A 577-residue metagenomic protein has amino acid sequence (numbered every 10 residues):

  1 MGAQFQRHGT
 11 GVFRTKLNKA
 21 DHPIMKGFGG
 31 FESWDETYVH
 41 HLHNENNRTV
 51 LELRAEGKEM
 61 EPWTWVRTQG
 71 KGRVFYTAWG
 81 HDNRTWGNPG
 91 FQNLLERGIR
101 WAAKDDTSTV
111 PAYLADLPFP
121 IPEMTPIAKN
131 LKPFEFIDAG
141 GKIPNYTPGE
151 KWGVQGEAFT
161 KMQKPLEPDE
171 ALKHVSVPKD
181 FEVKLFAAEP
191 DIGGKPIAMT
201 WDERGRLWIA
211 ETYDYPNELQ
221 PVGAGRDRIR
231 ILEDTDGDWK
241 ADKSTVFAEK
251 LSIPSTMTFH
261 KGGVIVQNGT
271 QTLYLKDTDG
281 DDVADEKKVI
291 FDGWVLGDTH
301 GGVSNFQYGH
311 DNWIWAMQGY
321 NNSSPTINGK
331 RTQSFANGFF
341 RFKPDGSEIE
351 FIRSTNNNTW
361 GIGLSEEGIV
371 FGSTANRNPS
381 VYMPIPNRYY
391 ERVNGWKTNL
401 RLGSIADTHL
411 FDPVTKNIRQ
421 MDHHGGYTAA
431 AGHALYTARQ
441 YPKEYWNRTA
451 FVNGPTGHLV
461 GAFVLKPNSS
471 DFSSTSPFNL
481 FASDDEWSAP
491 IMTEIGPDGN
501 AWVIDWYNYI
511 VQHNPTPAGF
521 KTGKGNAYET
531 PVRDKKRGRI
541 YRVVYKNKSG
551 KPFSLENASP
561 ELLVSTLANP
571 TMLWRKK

Functional and structural regions predicted by a protein language model:
M1, H81, G301: Histidine-centered active-site/metal-ligand motif
G2-G72, A78: Catalytic beta-strand/loop cores that center a nucleophilic Ser/Cys/Thr and support acyl-enzyme chemistry
K19, P23-K26, N93, T428 (+2 more regions): Generic recognition of short, well-ordered alpha-helical interface segments
D21-G29, Q92-K104, S365, A434-R439: Non-catalytic, well-ordered alpha-helical segments in soluble enzyme domains
F28, A102-D106, V464, V544-N547: Sec/Tat-exported extracytoplasmic proteins
K58-M60, T68-T147: Extracellular ligand-binding/catalytic regions of CAZymes and related secreted enzymes and adhesion modules
I121-A568, W574-K577: Beta-propeller domains with acidic blade repeats across secreted/periplasmic ectodomains and cytosolic WD/CNH propellers
